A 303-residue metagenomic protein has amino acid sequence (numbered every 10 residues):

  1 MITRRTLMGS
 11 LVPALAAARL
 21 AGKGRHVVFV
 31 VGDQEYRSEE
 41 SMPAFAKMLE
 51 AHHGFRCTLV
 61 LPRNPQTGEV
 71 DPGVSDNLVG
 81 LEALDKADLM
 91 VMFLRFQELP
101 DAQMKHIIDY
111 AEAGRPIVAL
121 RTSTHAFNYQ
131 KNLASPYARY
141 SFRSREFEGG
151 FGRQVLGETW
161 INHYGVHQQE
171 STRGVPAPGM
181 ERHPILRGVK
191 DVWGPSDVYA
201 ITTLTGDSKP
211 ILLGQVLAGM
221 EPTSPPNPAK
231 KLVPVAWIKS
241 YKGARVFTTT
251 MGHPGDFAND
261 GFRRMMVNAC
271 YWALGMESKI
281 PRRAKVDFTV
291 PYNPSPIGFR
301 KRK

Functional and structural regions predicted by a protein language model:
M1, A18-V28: C-terminal segment of N-terminal export signals and the immediately downstream linker at the start of the mature
M1-P13: N-terminal secretory signal peptides and thylakoid transit peptides that target proteins across membranes
M8, A46, I108, L186 (+1 more regions): Non-transmembrane alpha-helical segments in soluble domains of secreted/periplasmic/extracellular proteins
G24-R25, E40-S41, A51-H52, A218-K303: Extracellular ligand-binding/catalytic regions of CAZymes and related secreted enzymes and adhesion modules
V28-F29, Q34-A126: Helical hinge/lid and interdomain linker segments adjacent to catalytic or ligand-binding clefts that mediate domain
E50, R56, V74-S75, K86 (+1 more regions): Catalytic beta-strand/loop cores that center a nucleophilic Ser/Cys/Thr and support acyl-enzyme chemistry
M92, Q97-R187: A glycine-rich, often tryptophan-bearing local segment used as a flexible ligand/cofactor-contacting loop or short
T122-S123, G214-Q215, T250-G252: Short, well-ordered beta-to-alpha junction loops that form the rim of enzyme active sites and present histidine/acidic
